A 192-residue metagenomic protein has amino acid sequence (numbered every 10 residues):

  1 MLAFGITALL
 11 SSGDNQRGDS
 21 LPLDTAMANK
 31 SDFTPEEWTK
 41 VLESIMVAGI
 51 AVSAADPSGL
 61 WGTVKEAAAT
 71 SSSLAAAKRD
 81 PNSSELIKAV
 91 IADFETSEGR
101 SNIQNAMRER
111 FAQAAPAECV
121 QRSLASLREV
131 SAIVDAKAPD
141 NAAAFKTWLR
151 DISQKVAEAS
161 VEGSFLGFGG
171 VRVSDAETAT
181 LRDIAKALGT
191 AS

Functional and structural regions predicted by a protein language model:
M1-T25: N-terminal amphipathic/basic-hydrophobic helices that include classical n-h-c signal peptides and signal-anchor
G5, L21-S192: Small-residue-enriched hydrophobic alpha-helices in membranes
